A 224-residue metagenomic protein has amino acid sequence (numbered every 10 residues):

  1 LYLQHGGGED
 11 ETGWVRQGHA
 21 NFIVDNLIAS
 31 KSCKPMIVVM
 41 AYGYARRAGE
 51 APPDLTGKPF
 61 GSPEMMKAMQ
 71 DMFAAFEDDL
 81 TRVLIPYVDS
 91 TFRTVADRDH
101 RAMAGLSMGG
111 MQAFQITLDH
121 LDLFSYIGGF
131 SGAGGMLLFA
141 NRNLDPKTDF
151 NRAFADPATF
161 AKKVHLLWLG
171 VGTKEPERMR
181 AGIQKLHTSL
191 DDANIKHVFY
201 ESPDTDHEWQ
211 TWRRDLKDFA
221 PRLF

Functional and structural regions predicted by a protein language model:
L1-F224: Non-catalytic cap/lid and distal C-terminal segments of serine-dependent acyl enzymes
